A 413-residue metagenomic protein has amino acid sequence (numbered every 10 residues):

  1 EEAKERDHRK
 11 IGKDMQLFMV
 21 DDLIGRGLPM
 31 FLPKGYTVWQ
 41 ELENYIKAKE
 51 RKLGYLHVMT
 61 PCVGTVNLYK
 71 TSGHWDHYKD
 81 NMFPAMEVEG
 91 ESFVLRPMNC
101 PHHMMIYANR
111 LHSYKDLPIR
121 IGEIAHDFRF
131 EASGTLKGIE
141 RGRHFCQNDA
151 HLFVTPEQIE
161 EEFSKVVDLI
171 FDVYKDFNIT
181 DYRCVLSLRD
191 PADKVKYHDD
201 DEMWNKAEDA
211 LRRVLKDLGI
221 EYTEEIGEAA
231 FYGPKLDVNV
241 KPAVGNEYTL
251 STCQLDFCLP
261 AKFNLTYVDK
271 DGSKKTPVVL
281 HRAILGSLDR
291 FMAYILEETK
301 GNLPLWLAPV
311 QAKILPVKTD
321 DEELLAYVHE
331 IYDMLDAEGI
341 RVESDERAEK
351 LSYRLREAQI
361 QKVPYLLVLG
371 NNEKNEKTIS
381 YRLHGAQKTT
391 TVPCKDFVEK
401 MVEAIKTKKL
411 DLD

Functional and structural regions predicted by a protein language model:
E1-D413: NTP/phosphate- and nucleic-acid-binding module
